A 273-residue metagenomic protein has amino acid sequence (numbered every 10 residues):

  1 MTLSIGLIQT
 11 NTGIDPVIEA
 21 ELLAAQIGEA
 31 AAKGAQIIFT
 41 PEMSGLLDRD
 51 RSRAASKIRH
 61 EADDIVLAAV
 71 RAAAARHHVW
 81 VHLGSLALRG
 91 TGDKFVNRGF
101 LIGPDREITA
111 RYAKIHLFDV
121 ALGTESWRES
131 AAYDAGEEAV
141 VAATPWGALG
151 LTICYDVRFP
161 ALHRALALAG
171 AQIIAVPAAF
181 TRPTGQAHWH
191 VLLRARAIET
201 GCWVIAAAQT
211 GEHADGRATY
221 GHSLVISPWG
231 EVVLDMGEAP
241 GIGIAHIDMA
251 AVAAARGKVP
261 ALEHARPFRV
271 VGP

Functional and structural regions predicted by a protein language model:
M1-G6: Extreme N-terminal starter segment of soluble prokaryotic enzymes
I8, Y112, A142, A207 (+2 more regions): Hydrophobic residues at beta-strand termini and immediately following loops that shape nucleotide-binding pockets
Q9-I14: Short polar catalytic/cofactor-binding loops
P16, E21-D105, R111, F180-R196 (+1 more regions): Cys-nucleophile CN-hydrolase/nitrilase-fold catalytic domain and related Cys-dependent amidase chemistry that acts on
L46, F100, R111-F118, L224 (+1 more regions): Short beta->alpha transition motifs characteristic of CBS
A62-H82, A148, V157-G243: CN hydrolase (nitrilase-like) catalytic-core segments centered on the catalytic cysteine and neighboring Lys/Glu
L83-S85, R98-L101, V140-A142, S223-V225 (+1 more regions): Short beta-strand scaffold segments in enzyme catalytic cores
G90-A169, R182-G185, V191, G257-A261 (+1 more regions): Active-site catalytic loop in hydrolytic enzyme cores
